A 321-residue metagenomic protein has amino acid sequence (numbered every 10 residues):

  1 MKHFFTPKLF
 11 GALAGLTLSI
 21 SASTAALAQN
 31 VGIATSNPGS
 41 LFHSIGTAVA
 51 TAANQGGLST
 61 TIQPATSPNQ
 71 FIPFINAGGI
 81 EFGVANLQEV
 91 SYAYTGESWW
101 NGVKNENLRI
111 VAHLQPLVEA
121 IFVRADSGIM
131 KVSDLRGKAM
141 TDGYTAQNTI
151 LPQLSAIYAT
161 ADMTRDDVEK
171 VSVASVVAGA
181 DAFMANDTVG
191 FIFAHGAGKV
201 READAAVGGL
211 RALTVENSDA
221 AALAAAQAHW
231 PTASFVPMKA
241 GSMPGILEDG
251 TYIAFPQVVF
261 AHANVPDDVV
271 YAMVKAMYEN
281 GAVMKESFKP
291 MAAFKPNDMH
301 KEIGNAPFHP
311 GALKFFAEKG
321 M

Functional and structural regions predicted by a protein language model:
K2-L13, S23: Bacterial N-terminal signal peptides that target proteins for export
S21-A28: Sec/Tat signal peptide C-region and signal peptidase I cleavage site
Q29-G56, T60-T61, L117-A185, E302 (+2 more regions): Bilobed "Venus flytrap"/periplasmic-binding protein-like clamshell domains and structurally analogous long
V31-A34, P38-G39, T47-I80, Y158 (+6 more regions): N-terminal secretory/targeting leader peptides
N76, E81-V111: N-terminal segment of the mature folded domain
L87-E89, E97-W99, E106, A125-S127 (+4 more regions): Pocket-lining segment of extracytoplasmic ligand-binding domains
D249-M321: Segments of small-molecule ligand-sensing domains
